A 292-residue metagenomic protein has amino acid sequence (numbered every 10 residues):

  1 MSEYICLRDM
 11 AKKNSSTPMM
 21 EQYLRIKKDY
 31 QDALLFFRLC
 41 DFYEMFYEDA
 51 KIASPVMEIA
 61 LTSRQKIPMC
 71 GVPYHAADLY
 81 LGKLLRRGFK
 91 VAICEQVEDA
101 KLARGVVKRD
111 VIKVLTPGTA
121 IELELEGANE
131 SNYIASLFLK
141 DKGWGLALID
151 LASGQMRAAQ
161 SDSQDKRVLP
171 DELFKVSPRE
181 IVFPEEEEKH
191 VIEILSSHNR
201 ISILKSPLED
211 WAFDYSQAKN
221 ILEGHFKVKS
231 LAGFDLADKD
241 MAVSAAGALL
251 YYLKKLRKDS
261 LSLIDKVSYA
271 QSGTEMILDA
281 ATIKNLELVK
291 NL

Functional and structural regions predicted by a protein language model:
S2-L292: Charged catalytic and DNA/RNA-contacting regions of genome-maintenance and nucleic-acid-processing enzymes
